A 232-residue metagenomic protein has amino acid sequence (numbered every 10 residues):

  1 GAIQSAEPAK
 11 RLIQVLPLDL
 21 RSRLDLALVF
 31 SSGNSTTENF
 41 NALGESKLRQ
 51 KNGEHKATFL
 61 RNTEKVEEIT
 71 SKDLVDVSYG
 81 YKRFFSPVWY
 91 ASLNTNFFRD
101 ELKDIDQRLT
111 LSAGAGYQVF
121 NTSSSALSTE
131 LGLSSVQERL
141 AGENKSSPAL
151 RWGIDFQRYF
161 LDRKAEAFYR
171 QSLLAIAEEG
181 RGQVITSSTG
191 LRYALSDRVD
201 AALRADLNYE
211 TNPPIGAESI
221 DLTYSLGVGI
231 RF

Functional and structural regions predicted by a protein language model:
G1-A27, S31, T36, N41-E45: Compositionally biased alpha-helical segments
D25-A27, L43-E45, G80, G114-V119 (+4 more regions): Outer-membrane beta-barrel architecture
L26-L28, A57-T63, V77-Y81, L93-F97 (+5 more regions): Transmembrane beta-barrel strands of outer-membrane/channel proteins
L28-S32, Q50, R61-K65, F97-E101 (+6 more regions): Transmembrane beta-strands of outer-membrane beta-barrel pores
F30-E38, V66-K72, D100-Q107, L140-S146 (+2 more regions): Solvent-exposed loop/turn segments connecting transmembrane beta-strands in outer-membrane beta-barrel proteins
K51-A57, V88-A91, S123-L127, Y159-A167 (+1 more regions): Repeated loop/turn-to-beta-strand initiation elements of outer-membrane beta-barrel proteins
S112, I220-F232: Outer-membrane beta-barrel "beta-signal"
S124-A175: Detector for outer-membrane/organellar transmembrane beta-barrel domains, recognizing the amphipathic beta-strand
